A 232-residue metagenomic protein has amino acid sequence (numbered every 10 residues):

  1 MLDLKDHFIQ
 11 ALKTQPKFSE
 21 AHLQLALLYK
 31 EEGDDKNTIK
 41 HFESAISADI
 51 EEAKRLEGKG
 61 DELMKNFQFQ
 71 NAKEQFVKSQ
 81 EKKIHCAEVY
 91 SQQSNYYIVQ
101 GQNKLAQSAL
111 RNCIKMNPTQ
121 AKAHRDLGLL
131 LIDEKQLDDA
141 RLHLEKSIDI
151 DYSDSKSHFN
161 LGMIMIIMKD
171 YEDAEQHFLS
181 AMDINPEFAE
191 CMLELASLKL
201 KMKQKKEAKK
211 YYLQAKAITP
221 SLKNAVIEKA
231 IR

Functional and structural regions predicted by a protein language model:
M1-Q10, E32-S44, K65-K78, V99-N112 (+3 more regions): Structural signature of tandem alpha-helical TPR/SEL1-like repeats, specifically the intra-repeat loop/turn
K17, E51-E52, H85, T119 (+3 more regions): Short coil loop/turn residues that delineate tetratricopeptide repeat
Q24, G58, Q92, D126 (+3 more regions): Canonical tetratricopeptide repeat
L28, A48, E62, Y96 (+4 more regions): TPR/TPR-like alpha-solenoid repeats
K201, K205-R232: Terminal, low-structured helical/coil segments at or just beyond the last alpha-helical repeat
